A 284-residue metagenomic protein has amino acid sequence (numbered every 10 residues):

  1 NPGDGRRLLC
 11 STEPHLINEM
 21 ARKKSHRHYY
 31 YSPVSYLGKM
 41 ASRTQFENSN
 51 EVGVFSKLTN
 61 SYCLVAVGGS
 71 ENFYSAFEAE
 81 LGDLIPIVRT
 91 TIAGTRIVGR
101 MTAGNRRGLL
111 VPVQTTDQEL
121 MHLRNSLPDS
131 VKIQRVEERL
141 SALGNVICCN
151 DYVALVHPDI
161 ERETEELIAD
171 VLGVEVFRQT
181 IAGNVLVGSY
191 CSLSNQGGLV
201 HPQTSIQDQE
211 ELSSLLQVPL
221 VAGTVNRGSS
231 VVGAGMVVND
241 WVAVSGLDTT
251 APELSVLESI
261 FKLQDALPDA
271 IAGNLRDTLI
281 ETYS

Functional and structural regions predicted by a protein language model:
N1-S35: Intrinsically disordered, low-complexity basic segments at termini and long loops, enriched in Pro/Gly and/or Arg/Ser
A21-S25, Y30-S284: The feature marks the mature, well-folded catalytic cores of soluble enzymes
